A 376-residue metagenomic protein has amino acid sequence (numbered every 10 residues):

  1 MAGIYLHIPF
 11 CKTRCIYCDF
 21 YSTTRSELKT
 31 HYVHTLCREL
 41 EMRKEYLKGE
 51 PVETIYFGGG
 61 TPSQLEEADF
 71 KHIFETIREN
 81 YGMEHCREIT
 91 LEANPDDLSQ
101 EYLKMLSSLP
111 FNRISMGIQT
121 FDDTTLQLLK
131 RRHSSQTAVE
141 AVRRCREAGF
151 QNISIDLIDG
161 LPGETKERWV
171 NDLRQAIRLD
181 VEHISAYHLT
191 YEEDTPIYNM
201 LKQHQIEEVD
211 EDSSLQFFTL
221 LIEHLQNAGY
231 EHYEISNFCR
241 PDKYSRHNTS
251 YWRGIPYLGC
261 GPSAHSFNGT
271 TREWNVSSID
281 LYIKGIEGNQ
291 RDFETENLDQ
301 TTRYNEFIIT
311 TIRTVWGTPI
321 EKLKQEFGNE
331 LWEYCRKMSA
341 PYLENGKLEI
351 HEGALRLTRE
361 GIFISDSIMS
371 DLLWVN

Functional and structural regions predicted by a protein language model:
M1, S22-E45, E50-N329: C-terminal scaffold of the Radical SAM
M1-I8: Immediate flanking context of iron-sulfur cluster ligation sites
P9-F20: Local cysteine-cluster metal-coordination motifs and their immediate loop/turn environment, predominantly Fe-S cluster
N329-P341: Short amphipathic alpha-helical interaction segments
L343-G353: A short, conserved structural fragment
A354-T358: Minor-groove-contacting beta-hairpin "wing" of winged helix-turn-helix DNA-binding domains
E360-N376: Short, amphipathic alpha-helical interaction segments positioned at domain boundaries
